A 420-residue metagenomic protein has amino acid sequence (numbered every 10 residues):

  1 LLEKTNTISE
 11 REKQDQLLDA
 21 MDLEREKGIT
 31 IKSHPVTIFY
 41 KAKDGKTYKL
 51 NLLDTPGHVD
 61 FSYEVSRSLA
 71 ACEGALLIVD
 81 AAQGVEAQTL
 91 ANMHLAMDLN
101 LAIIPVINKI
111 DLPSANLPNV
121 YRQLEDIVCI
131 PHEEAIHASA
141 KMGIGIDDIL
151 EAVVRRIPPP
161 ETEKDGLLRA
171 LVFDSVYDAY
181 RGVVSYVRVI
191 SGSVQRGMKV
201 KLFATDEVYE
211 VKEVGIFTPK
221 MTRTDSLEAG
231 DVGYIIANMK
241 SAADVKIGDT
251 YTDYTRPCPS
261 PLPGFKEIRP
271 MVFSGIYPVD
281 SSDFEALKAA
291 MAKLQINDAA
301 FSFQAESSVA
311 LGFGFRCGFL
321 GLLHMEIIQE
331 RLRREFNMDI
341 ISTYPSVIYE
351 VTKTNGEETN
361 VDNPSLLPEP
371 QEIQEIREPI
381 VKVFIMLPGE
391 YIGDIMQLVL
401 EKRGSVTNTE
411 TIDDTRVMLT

Functional and structural regions predicted by a protein language model:
L1-T420: Structural and coupling elements of P-loop NTPases
